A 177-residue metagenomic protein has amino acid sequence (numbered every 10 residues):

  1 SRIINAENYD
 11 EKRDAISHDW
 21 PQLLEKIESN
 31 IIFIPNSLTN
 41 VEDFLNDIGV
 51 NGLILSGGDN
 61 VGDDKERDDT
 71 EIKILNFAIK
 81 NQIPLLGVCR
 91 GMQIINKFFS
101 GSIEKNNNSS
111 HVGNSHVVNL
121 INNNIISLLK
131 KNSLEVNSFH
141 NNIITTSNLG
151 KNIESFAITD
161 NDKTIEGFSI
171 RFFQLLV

Functional and structural regions predicted by a protein language model:
S1-R90, K97-E104, S109-E135, N141-T164 (+1 more regions): N-terminal beta1-alpha1 cap of cysteine-dependent amidohydrolase-like domains
I170-L176: Beta-strand-turn-beta hairpins that frame and shape the catalytic cleft of phosphate-ester-processing enzymes
